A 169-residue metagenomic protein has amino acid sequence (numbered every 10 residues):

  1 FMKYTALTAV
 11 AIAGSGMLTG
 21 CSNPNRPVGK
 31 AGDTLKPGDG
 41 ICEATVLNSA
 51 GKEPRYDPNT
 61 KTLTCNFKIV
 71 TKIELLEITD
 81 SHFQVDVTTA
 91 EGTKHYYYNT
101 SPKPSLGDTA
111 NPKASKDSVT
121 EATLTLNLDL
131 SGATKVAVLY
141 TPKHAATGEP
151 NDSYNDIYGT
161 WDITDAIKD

Functional and structural regions predicted by a protein language model:
M2-G20: N-terminal export signals
S22-P24: Bacterial signal peptide processing site
P27-G32, T79-H82, G132: A short, compositionally biased
G29-D57: Low-complexity, acidic Ser/Thr/Pro/Gly-rich terminal tails and inter-domain linkers that flank the onset of structured
P54-T60, V70-T120, G148-D152: The feature marks short-to-medium sequence segments in extracytoplasmic or secretory-pathway proteins
K61-C65: Structural beta-strand segments of beta-rich domains
N66-K72, T125: Short edge beta-strand/loop segments characteristic of extracellular beta-sandwich folds
A114-D169: Surface-exposed edge beta-strand/loop patches
